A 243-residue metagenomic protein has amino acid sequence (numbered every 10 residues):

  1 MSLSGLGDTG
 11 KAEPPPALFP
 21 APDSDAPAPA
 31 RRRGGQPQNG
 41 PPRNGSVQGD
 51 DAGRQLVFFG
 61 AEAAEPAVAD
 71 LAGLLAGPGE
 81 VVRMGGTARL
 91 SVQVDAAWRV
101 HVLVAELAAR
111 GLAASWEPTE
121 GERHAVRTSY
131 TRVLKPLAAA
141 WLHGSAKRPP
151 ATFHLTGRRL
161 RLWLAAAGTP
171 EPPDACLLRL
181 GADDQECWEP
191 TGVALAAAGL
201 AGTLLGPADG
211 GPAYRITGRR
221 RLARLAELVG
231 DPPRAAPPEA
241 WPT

Functional and structural regions predicted by a protein language model:
M1-T243: Internal intein/HINT superfamily modules and their associated LAGLIDADG
